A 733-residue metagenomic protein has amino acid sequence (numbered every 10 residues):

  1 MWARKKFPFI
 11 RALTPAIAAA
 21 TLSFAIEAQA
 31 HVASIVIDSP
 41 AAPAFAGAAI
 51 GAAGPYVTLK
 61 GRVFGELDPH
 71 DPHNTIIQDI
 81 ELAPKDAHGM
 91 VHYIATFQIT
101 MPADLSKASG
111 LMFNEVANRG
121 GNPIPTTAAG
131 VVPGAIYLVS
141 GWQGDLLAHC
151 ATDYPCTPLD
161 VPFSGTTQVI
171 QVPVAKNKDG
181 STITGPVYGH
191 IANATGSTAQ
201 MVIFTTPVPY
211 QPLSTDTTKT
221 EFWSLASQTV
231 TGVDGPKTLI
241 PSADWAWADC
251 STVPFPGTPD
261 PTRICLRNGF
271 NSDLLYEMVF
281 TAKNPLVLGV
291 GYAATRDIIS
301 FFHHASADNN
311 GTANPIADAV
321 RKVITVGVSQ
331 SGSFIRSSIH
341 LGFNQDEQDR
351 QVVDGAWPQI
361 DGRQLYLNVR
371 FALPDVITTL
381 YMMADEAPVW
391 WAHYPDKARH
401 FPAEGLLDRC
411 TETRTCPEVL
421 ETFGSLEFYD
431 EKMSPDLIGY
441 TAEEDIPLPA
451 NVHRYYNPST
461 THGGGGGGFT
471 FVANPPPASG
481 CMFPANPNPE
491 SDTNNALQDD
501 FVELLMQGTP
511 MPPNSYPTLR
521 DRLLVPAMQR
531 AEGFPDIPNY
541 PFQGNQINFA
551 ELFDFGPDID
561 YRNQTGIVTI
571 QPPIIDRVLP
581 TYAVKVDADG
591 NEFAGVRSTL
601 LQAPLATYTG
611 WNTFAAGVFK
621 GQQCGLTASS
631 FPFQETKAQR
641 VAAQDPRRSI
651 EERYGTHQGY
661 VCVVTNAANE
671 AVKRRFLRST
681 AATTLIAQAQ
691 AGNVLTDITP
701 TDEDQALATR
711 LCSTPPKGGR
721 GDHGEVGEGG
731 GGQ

Functional and structural regions predicted by a protein language model:
W2-A28: Gram-negative bacterial Sec-dependent N-terminal signal peptides
H31-V726, G731-Q733: C-terminal His-loop and adjacent cap/lid subdomain of alpha/beta-hydrolase
